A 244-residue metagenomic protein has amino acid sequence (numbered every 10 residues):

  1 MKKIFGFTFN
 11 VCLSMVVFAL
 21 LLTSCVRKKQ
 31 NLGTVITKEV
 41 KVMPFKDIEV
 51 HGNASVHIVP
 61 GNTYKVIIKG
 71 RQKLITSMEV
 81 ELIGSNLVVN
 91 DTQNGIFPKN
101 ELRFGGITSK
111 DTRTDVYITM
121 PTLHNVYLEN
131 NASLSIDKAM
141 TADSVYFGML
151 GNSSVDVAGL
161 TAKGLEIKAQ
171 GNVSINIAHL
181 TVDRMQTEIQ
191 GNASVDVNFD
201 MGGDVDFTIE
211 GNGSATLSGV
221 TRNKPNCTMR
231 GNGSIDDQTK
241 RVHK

Functional and structural regions predicted by a protein language model:
I4-N10, L22-H51, S55-E129, S135-Y146 (+3 more regions): Acidic (Asp/Glu) and glycine-rich low-complexity loops/linkers that are typically intrinsically disordered
L13-F18: Hydrophobic membrane-insertion alpha-helices, especially the h-region of bacterial N-terminal signal peptides
V56, L134-S135, V155, V195 (+1 more regions): Short beta-strands and strand-coil junctions in structured, solvent-facing domains, enriched
Y64-I67, R71-K73, N130, D156 (+3 more regions): Poly-acidic low-complexity segments
G159, G164-K168, N172-K244: Short, surface-exposed interaction patches in beta-rich subdomains that mediate adhesion/assembly near membranes
